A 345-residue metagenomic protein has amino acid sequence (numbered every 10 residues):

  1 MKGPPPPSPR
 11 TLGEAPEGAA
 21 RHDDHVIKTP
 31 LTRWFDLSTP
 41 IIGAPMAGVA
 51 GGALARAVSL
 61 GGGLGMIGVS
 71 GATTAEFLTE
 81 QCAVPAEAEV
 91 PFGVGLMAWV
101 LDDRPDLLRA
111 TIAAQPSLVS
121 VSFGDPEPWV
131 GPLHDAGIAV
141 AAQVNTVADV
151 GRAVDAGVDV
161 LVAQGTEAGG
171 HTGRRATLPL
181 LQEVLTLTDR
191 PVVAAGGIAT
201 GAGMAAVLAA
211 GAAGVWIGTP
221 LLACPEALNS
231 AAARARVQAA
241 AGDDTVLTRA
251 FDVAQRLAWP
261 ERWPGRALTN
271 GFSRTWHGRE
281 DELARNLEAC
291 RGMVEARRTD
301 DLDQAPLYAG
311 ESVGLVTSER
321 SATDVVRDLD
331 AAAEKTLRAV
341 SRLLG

Functional and structural regions predicted by a protein language model:
T11, T29, T74, A86 (+5 more regions): Serine/threonine-rich low-complexity intrinsically disordered regions
T11, V162-Q164, S321: Intrinsically disordered, low-complexity serine/threonine-rich segments
P16, V26-W34, G43, R104 (+10 more regions): Sparse, context-dependent recognition of short Cys/His-centered cofactor- or disulfide-binding micro-motifs
G18-P191: Active-site entrance/lid segments in N-terminal catalytic domains of soluble metabolic enzymes
T177-V193, A199-G345: Conserved active-site-proximal phosphate/metal-binding subdomains
